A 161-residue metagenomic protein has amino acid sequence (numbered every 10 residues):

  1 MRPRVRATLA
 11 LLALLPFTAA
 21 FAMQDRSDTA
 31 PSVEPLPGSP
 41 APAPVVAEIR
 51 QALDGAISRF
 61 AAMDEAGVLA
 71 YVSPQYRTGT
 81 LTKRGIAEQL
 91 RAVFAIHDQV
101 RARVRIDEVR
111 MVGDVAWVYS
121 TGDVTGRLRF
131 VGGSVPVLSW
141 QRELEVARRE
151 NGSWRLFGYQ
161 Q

Functional and structural regions predicted by a protein language model:
M1-L9: Bacterial N-terminal signal peptides that target proteins for export
A10-L15: Gram-negative bacterial Sec-dependent N-terminal signal peptides
P16-A66, A70, R105-D107, M111: Short, low-complexity N-terminal intrinsically disordered segments enriched in polar/charged residues
M23-A30, E34, W117, S139-Q161: Short beta-strand edge/turn micro-motifs at domain boundaries
L53, I86-Q89, A102-D107, R142: Short structured motifs
A56, G67-V68, I86, V118 (+1 more regions): Hydrophobic pocket/interface hotspot
Y71-R84: A short gly/proline-enriched turn/hairpin at secondary-structure junctions
R91-S134: Surface-exposed, charged secondary-structure patches
